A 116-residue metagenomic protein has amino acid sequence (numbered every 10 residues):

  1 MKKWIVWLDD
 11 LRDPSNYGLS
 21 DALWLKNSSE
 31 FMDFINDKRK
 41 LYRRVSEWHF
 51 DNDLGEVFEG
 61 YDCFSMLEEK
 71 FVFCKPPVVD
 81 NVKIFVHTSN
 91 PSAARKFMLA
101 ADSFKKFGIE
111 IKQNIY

Functional and structural regions predicted by a protein language model:
M1-Y116: Catalytic phosphate/metal-binding cores of nucleic-acid and nucleotide-processing enzymes, i.e., regions that mediate
